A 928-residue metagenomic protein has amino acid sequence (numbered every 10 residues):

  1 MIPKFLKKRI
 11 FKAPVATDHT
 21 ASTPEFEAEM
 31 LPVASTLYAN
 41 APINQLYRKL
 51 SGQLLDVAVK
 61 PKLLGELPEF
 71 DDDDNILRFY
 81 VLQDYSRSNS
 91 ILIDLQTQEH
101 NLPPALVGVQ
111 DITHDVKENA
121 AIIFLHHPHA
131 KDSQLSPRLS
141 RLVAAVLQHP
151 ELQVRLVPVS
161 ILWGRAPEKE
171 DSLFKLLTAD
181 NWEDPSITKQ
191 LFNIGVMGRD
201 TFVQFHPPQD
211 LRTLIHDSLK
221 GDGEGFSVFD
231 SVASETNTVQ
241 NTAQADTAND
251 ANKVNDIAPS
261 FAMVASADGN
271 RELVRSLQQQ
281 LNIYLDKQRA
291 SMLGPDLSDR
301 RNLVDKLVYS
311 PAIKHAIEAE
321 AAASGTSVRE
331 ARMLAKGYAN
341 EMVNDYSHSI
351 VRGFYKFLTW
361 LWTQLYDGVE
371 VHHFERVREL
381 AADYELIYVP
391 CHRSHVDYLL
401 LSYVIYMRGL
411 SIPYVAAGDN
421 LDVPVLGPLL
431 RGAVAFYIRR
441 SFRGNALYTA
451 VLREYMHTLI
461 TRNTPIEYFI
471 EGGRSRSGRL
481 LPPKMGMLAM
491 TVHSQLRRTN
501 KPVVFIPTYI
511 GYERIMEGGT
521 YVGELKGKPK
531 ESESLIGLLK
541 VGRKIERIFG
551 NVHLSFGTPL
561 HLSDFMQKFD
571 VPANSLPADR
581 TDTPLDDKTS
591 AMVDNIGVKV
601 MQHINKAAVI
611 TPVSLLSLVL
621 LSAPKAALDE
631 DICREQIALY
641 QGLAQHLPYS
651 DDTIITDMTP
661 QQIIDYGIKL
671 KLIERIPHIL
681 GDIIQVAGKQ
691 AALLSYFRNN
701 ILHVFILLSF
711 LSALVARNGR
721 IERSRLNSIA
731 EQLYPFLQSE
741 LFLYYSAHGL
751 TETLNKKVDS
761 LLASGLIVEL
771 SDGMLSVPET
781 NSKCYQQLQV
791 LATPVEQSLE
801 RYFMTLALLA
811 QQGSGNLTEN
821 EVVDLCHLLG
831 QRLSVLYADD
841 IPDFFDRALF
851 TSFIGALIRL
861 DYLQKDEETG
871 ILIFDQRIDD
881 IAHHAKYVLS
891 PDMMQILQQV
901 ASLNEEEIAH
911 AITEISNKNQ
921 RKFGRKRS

Functional and structural regions predicted by a protein language model:
M1-E467, G472-S928: Membrane-interfacial terminal anchoring regions of lipid-handling membrane enzymes
